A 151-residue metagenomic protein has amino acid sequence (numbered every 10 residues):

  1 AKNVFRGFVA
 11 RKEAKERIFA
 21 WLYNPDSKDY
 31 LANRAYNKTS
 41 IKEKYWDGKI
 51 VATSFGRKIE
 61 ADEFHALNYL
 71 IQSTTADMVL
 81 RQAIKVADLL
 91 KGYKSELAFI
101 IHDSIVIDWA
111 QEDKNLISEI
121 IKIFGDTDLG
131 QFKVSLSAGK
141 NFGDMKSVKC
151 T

Functional and structural regions predicted by a protein language model:
A1-T151: Conserved catalytic core of nucleotide polymerization and phosphodiester-bond processing enzymes
